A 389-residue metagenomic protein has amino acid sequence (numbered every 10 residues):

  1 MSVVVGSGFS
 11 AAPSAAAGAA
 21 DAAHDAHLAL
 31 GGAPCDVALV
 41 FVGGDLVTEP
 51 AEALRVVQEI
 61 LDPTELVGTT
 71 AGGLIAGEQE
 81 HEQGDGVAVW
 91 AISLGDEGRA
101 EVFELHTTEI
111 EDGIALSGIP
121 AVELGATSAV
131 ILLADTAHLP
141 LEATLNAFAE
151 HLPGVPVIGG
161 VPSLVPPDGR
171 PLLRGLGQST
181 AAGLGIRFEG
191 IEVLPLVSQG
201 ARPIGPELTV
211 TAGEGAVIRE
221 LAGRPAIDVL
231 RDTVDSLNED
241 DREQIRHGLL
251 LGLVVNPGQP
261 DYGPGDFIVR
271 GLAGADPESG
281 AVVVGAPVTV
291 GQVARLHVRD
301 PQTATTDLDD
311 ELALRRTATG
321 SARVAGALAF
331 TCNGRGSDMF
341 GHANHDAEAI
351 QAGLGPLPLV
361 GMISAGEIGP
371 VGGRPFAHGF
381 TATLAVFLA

Functional and structural regions predicted by a protein language model:
M1-A51, V56-E59, P63-E65, T69-F340 (+2 more regions): Small-residue-enriched flexible segments
